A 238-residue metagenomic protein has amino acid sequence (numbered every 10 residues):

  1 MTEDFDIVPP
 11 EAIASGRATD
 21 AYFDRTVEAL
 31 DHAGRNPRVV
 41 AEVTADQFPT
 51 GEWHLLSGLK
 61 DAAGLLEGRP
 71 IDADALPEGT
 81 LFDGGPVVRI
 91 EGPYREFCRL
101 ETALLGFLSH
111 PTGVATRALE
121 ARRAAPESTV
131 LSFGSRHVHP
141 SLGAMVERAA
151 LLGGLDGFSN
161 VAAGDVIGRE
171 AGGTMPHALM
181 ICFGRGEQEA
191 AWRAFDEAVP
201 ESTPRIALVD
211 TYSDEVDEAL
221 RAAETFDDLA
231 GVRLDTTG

Functional and structural regions predicted by a protein language model:
M1-E201: Ordered alpha/beta subdomains of enzyme catalytic regions
E170-G238: Glycine- and Gly-Pro-enriched alpha-helical subdomains that act as flexible, kink-prone "lid/hinge" or packing modules
